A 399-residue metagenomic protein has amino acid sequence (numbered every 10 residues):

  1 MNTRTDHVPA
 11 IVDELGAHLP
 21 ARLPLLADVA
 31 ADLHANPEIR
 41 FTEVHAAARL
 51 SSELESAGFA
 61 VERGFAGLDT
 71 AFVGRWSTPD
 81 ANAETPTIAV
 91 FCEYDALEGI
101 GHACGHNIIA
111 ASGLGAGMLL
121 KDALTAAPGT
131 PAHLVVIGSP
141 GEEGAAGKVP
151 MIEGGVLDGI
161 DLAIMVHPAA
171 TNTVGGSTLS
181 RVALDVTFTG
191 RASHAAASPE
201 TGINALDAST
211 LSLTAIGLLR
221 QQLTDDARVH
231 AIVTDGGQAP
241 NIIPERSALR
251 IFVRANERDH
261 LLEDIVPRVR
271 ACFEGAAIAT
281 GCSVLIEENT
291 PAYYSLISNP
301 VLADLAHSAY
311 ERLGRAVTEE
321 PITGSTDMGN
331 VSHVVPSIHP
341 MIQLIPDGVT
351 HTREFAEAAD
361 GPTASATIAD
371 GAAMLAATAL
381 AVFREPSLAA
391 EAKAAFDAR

Functional and structural regions predicted by a protein language model:
N2, T210-R399: Metal-dependent amide/peptide-bond hydrolase catalytic core, centered on the "pita-bread" metallohydrolase fold
N2-L134: Acidic/His- and Gly-rich active-site-bordering loop/insert found across diverse amide/peptide-bond hydrolases
D6-A10, D28-D32, Y94-E98, F188-A196 (+3 more regions): A short small-residue
I11, R22-V29, T42, A46-E53 (+24 more regions): General structural feature for long, well-ordered alpha-helical segments within catalytic domains of soluble enzymes
T70-A83, D95-A103, N107-I108, L114-E245 (+2 more regions): Histidine/acidic-residue-rich, glycine-tolerant segments that coordinate divalent metal ions
I88, I137, L162-I164, P336-P340: Hydrophobic/aromatic beta-strand patches that form the interior of the parallel beta-sheet core in alpha/beta enzyme
A89-F91, T189, H339-L344: Non-cysteine beta-strand/loop elements that form the S-adenosyl-L-methionine
